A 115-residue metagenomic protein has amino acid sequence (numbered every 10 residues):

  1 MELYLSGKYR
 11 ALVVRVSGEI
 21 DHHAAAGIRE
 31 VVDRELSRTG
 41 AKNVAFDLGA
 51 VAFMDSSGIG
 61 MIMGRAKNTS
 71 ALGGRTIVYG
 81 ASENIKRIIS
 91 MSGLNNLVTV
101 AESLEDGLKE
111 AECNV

Functional and structural regions predicted by a protein language model:
M1-R15: Short beta-strand/loop segment at the start of cytosolic alpha/beta domains
E2-L3, N43, E112: Short leucine-rich amphipathic alpha-helices used at interfaces
Y4, Y79, A101: General small-molecule cofactor/ligand-binding pocket signal
K8-Y9, G49, E105: Conserved catalytic submotifs in the C-terminal HATPase_c
H22-V98: Amphipathic alpha-helical interaction surfaces in cytosolic regulatory modules
E102-V115: A charged, well-structured terminal subsegment
